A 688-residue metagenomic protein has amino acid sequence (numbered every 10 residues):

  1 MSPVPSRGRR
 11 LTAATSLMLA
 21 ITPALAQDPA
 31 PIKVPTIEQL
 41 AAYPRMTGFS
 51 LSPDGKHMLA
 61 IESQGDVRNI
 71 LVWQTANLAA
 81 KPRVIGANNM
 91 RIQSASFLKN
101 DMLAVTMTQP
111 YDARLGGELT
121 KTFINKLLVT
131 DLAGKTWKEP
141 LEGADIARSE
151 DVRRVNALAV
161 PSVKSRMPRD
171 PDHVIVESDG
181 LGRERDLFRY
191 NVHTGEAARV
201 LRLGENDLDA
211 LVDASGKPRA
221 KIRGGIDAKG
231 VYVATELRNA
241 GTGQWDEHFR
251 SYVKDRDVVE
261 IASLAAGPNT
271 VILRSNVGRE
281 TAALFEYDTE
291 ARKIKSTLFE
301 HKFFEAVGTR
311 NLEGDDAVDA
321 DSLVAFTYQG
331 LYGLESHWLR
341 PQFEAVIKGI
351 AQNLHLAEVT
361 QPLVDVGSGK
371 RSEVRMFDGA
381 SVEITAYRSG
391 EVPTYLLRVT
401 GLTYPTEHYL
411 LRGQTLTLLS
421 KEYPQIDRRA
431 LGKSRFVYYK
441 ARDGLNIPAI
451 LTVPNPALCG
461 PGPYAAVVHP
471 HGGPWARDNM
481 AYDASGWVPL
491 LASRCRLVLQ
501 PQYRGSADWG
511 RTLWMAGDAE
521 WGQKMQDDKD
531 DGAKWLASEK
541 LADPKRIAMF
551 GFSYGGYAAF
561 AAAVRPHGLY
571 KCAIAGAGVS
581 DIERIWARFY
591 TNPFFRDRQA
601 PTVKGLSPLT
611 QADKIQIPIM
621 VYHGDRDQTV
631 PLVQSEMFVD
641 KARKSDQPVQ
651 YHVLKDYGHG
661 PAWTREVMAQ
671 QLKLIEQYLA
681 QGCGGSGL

Functional and structural regions predicted by a protein language model:
S2-A14: Bacterial N-terminal signal peptides that target proteins for export
T12-T22: Bacterial N-terminal signal peptides
A13, A26-S381, A386-Y395, L402-T403: Beta-propeller folds
Y328, T400, H469-G473, S553 (+1 more regions): Glycine-rich His-Gly loop
L397-R398, L402, A441-I447, M525 (+2 more regions): C-terminal substrate/ligand-recognition segments
L402-V437: An N-terminal hydrophobic leader/cap segment in hydrolases
Y423-K545, F552-S553, I585-R588: Cap/lid segment of the alpha/beta-hydrolase catalytic domain
Q500-L688: Active-site-proximal cap/loop segments of hydrolase catalytic domains
